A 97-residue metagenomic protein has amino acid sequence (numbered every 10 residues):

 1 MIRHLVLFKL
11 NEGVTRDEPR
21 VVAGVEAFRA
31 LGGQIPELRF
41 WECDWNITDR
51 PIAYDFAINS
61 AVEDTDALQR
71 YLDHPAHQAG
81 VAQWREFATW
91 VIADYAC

Functional and structural regions predicted by a protein language model:
M1-D55, E63-R70, A96-C97: Short S/T/G/P-rich N-terminal loop/turn motif that feeds into the first structured element of a domain
V62-A93: C-terminal structural segments of small proteins and small subunits
